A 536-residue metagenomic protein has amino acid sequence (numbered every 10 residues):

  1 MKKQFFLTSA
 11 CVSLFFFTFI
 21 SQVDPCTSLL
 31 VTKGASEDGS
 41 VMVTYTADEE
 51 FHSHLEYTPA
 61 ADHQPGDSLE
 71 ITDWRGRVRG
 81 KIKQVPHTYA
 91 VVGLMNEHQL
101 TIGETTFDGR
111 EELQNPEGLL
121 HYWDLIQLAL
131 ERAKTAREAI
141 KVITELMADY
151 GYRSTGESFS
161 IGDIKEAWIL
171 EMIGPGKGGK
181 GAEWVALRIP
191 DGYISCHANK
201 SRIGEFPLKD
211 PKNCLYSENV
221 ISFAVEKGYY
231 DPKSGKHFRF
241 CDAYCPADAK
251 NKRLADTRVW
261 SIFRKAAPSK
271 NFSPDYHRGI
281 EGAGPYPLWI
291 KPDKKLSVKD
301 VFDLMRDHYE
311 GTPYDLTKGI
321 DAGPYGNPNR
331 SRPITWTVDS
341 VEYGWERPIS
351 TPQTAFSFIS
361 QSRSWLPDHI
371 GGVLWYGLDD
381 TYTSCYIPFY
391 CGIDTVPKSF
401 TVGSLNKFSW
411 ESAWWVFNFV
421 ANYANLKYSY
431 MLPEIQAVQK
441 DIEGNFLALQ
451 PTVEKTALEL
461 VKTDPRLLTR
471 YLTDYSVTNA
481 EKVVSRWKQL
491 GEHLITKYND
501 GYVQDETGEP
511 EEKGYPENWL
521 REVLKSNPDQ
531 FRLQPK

Functional and structural regions predicted by a protein language model:
M1-A10: Bacterial N-terminal signal peptides that target proteins for export
S9-T18: Bacterial N-terminal signal peptides
D24-Y122, V142-L296: A contiguous strand-loop segment
W123-Q127: Conserved short S/T/G-enriched processing/targeting/catalytic segments and their helical context
R132-E138: Short, charged, surface-exposed loops that flank catalytic or proteolytic processing sites
F223-V373, G377: Glycine-rich, aromatic-lined ligand/substrate-binding cores of catalytic and carbohydrate-binding domains
Y325-V461: Substrate-recognition/cap regions that form aromatic- and gly/pro-loop-enriched pockets for small-molecule ligands
K440-K536: Histidine-centered catalytic/metal-binding microenvironments
